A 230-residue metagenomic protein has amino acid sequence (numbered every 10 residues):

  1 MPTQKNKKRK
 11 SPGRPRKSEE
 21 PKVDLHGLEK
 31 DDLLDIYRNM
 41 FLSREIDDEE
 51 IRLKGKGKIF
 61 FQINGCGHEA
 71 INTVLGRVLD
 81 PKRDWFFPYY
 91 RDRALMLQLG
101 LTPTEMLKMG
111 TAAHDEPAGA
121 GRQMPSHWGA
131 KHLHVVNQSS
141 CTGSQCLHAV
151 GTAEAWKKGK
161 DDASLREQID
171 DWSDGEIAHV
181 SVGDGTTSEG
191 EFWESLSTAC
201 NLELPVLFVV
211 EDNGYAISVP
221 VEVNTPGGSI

Functional and structural regions predicted by a protein language model:
M1-I71, V78: Conserved acidic/glycine
P15-R16, G27-K30, L53, A130 (+2 more regions): A short alpha-helix capping/helix-coil boundary motif
P21-K22, D171, P205: Short, flexible segments with low predicted structural confidence
P21-K22, L34-D35, H179-S181, Y215-I217: A short, structure-level motif marking secondary-structure boundaries and short turns
E45, R52-L202, P220-G228: Cofactor-binding active-site loop characterized by glycine-rich and histidine/acidic residues
L207-I230: Thiamine diphosphate
